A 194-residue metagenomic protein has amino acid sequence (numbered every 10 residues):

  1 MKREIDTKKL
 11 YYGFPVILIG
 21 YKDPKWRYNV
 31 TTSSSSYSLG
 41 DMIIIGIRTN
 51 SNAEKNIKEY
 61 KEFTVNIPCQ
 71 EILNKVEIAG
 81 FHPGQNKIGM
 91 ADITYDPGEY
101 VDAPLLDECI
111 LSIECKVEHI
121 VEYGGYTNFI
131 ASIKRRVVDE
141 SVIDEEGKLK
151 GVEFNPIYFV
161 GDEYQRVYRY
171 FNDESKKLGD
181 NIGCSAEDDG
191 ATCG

Functional and structural regions predicted by a protein language model:
M1-G194: Basic, polyanion-binding surface patches
